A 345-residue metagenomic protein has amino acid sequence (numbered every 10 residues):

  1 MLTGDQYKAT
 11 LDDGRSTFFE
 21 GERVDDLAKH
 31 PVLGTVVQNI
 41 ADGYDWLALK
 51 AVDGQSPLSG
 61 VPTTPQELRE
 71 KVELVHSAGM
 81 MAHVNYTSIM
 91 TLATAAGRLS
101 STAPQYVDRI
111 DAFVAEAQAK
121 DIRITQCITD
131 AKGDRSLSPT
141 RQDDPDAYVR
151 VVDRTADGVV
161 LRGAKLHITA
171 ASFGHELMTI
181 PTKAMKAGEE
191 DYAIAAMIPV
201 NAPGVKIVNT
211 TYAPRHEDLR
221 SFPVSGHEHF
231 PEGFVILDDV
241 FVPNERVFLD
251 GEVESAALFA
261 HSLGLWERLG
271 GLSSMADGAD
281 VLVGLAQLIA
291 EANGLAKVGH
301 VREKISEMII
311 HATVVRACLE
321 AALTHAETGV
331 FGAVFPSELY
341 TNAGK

Functional and structural regions predicted by a protein language model:
L2-L74, G270-K345: Alpha-helical interface subdomain recognition
R15, I122-I124, D157, H175-L177 (+3 more regions): Structural beta-strand/beta-sheet cores of well-ordered domains, especially the beta-sheet scaffolds that support
G21, L161-G163, L237, I305: Buried hydrophobic positions in well-ordered alpha/beta secondary-structure cores of metabolic enzymes
Y44-I124, A170, E176: Internal helix-loop-helix
A96-R162: Gly/Pro-rich turn-and-neighbor structural signature
F113-A115, Y148-V151, K165-T169, T182-A187 (+1 more regions): A generic local secondary-structure boundary/capping motif
A164, I168-E217: A short core secondary-structure module
D218-T313: Glycine-rich beta->alpha junctions and the first turn(s) of the following alpha-helix
